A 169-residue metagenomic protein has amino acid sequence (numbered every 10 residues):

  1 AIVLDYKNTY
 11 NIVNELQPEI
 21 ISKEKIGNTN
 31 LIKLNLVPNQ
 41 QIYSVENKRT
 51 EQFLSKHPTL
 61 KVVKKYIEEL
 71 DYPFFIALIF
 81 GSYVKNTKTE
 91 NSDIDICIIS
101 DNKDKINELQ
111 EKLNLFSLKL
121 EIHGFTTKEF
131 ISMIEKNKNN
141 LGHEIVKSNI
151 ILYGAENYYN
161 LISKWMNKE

Functional and structural regions predicted by a protein language model:
A1-P73, K85-N91, S100-E169: Catalytic core of pol beta-like nucleotidyltransferases
I76-Y83: Short helix-loop-helix/strand-helix junction enriched in hydrophobic and basic residues
I79, S92-I94: Append "and, occasionally, other polyanion-binding protein interfaces
I96-I98: Conserved nucleotide-sugar donor-interacting segment of glycosyltransferase catalytic cores, predominantly GT-B
